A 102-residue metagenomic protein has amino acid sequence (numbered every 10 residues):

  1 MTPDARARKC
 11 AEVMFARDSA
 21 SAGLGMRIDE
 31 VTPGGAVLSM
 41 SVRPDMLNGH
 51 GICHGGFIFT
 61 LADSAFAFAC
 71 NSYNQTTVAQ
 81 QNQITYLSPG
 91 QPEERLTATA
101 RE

Functional and structural regions predicted by a protein language model:
M1-R101: Terminal targeting signals and extreme-terminal segments of soluble enzymes
